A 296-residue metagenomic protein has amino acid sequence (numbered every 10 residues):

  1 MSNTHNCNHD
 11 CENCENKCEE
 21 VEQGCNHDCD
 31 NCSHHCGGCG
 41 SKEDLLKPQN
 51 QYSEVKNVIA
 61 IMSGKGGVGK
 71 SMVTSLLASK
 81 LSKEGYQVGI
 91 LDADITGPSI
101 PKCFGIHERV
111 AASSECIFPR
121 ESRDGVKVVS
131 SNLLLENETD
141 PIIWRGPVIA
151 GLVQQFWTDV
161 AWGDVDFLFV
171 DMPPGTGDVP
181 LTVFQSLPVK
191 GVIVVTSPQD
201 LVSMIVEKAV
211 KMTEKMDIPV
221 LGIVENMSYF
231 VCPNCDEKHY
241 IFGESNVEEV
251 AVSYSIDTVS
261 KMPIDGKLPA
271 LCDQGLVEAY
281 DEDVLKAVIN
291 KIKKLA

Functional and structural regions predicted by a protein language model:
S2-E43, V210-A296: C-terminal lobe/tail of nucleotide-utilizing enzymes
D44-Y52: Pre-Walker A adenine-sensing motif
Y52, N57-D94, V210: Walker A/P-loop phosphate-binding motif and the immediately C-terminal alpha-helix
V55, G66, D92, I100 (+7 more regions): Residue-level signature of catalytic and energy-coupling elements of molecular machines, predominantly ATP/GTP-dependent
Q87-V88, A93-E138, I143, A150: Phosphate-binding loop that captures ATP/GTP phosphates
V129, M172, Q185, K291-K294: Glycine-rich phosphate-binding loops of nucleotide-dependent enzymes
L135-V183: Phosphate-binding/switch loop-helix module in NTP-utilizing enzymes
A161, P180-L201: Inter-motif core of Ras-like GTPase G domains
